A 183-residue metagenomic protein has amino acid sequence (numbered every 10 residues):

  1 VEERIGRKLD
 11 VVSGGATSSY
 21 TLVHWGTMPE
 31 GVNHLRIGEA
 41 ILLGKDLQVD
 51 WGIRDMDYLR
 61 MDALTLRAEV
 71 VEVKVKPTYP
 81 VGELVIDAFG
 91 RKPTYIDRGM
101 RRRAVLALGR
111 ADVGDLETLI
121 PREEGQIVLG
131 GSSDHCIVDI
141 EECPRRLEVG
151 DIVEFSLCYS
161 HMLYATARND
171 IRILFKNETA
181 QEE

Functional and structural regions predicted by a protein language model:
V1-E183: Active-site anion/phosphate-binding pocket segments in diverse small-molecule metabolic enzymes
